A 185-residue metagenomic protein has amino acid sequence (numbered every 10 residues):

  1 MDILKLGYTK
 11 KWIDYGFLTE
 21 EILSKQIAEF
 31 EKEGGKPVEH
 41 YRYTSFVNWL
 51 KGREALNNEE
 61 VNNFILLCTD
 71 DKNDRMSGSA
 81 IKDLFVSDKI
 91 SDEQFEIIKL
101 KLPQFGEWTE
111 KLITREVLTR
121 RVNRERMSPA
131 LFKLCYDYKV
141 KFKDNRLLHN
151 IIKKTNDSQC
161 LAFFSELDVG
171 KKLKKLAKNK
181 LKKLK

Functional and structural regions predicted by a protein language model:
D2-K185: Alpha-helical scaffold segments
